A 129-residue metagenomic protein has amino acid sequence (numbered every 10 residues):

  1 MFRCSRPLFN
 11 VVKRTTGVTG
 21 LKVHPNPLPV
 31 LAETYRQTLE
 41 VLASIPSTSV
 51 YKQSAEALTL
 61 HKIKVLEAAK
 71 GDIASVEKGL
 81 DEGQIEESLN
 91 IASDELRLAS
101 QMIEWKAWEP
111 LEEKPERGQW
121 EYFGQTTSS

Functional and structural regions predicted by a protein language model:
F2-T15, A69-S129: Mature, matrix/stroma-exposed regions of nuclear-encoded mitochondrial and chloroplast proteins
N10-K22, E40-S44: Short, charged, low-complexity loops and linkers
G20-N26, Y122: Long, charge-rich intrinsically disordered regions
K22-H24, K52, E77, D81: Generic, ordered loop/turn and secondary-structure boundary motif
H24-E56, L60: Amphipathic, heptad-repeat alpha-helical segments
H61-K62, L98: Alpha-helical scaffold segments in carbohydrate-active enzymes
K62-A68: Short alpha-helix boundary/capping elements
